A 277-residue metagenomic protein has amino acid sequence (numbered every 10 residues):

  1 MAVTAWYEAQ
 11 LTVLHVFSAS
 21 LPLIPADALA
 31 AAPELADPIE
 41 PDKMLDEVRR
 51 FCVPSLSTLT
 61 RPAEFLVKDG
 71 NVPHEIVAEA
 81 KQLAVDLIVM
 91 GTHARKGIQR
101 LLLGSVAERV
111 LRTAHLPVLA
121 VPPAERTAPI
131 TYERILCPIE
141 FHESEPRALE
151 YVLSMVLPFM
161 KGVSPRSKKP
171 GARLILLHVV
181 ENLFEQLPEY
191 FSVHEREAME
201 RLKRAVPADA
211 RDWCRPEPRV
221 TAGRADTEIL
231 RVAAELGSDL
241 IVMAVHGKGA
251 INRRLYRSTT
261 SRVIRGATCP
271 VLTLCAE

Functional and structural regions predicted by a protein language model:
M1, V53, E108, E150 (+2 more regions): Active-site phosphate/pyrophosphate- and oxyanion-stabilizing loops and adjacent acidic/basic residues in soluble
M1-P33, E133-V193, A208-R211, R215-R219 (+2 more regions): Small/aliphatic-rich secondary-structure junction motif
A2-E8, T12, S18-L21, A36-I39 (+3 more regions): Structural beta-alpha unit
W6, V77-A128, R231-E277: Gly/Ser-rich helix-loop-strand patches that form or flank binding pockets for ribonucleotide-derived cofactors
A28-A32, Q82-L83, V106-A107, L136-P138 (+3 more regions): Short, hinge-like loop/turn segments at secondary-structure boundaries
A31-D46, Y190-E200: A short acidic, glycine-rich active-site loop that binds or catalyzes chemistry on phosphate/adenosine moieties
E75, A148-Y151, R201, E228: Well-ordered alpha-helical segments embedded in enzymatic catalytic cores
